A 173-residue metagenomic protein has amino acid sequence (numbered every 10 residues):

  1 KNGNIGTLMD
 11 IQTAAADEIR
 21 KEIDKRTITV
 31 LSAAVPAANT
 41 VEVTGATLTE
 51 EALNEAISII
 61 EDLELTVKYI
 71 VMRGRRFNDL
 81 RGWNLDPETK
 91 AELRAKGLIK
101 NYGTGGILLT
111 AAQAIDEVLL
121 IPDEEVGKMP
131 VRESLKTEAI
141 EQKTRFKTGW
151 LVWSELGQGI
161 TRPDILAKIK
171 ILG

Functional and structural regions predicted by a protein language model:
K1-L63, I169-G173: Alpha-helical scaffold segments that mediate packing/assembly in large oligomeric complexes
T7, T13, T27-T29, T40 (+9 more regions): Residue-identity detector for threonine
A33-G103: Extended, solvent-exposed, turn-rich assembly/linker loops in the middle of proteins
W83-G173: Sequence/fold signature of self-assembling virion shell proteins
